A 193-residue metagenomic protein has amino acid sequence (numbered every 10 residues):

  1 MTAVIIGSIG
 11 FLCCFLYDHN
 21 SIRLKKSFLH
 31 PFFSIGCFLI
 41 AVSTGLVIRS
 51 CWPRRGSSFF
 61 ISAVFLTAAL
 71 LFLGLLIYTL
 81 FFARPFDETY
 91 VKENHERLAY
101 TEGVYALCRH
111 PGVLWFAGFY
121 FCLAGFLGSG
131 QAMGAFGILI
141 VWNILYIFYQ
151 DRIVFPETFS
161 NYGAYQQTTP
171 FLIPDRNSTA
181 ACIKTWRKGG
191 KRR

Functional and structural regions predicted by a protein language model:
M1-T101, F119-R193: Membrane-anchoring alpha-helices and their flanking helix-loop junctions
V104-A117: Membrane-interface loop-to-helix entry segments
